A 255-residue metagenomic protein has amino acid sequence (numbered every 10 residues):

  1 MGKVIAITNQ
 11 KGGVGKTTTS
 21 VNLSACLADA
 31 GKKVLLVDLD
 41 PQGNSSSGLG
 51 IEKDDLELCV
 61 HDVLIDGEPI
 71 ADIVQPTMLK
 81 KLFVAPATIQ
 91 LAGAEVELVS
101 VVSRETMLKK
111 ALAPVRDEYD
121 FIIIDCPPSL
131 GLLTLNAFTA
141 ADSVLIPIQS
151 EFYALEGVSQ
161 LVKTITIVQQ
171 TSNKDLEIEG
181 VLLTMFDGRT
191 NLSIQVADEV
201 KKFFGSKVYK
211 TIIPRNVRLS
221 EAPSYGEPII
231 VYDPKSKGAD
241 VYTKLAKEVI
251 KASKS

Functional and structural regions predicted by a protein language model:
M1-S255: P-loop NTP-binding core
